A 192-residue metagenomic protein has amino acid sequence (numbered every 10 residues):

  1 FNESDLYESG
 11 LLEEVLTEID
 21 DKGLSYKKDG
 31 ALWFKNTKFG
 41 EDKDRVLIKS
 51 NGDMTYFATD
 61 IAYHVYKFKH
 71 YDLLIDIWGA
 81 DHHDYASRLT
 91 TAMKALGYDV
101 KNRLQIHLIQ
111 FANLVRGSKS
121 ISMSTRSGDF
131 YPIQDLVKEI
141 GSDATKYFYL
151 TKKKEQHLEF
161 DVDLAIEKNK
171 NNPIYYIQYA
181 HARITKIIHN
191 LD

Functional and structural regions predicted by a protein language model:
F1-L191: Alpha-helical recognition segments enriched in aromatics with Gly/Pro capping that present substrate-recognition
